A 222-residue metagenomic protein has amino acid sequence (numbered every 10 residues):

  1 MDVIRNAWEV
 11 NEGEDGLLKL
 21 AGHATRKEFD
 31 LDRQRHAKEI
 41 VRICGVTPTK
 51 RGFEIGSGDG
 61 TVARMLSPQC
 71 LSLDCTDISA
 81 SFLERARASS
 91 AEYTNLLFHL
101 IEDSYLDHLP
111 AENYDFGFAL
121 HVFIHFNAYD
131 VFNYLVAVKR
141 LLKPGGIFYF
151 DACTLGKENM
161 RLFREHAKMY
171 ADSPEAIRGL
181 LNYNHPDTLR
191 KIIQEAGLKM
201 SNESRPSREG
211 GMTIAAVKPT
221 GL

Functional and structural regions predicted by a protein language model:
M1-P48, I55-H108, F126-N133, I147-L222: Class I (Rossmann-like) S-adenosyl-L-methionine-dependent methyltransferase catalytic domain, capturing the SAM-binding
A63, A111, H121: Conserved acidic functional residues
L106, F123, R140: Glycine-/small-residue-rich active-site loops that bind phosphorylated ligands and cofactors
H108-G117: A short acidic, Gly/Pro-enriched loop at the edge of an enzyme's catalytic core that lines a small-molecule cofactor
F116-Y129: A short SAM/SAH-binding and catalytic strip from SAM-dependent methyltransferases
F132-P144: A short glycine-rich, Lys/Arg-flanked "PGG" loop and its adjoining helix->strand segment in the class I
